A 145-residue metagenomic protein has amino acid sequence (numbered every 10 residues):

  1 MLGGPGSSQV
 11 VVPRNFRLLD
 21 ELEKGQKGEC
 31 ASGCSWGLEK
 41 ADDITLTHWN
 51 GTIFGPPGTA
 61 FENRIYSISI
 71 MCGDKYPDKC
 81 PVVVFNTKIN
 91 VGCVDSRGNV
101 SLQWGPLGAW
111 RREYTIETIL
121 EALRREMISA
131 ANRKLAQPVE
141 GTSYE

Functional and structural regions predicted by a protein language model:
M1-E145: UBC/E2-like fold recognition across ubiquitin and ubiquitin-like conjugation systems, capturing catalytically active
